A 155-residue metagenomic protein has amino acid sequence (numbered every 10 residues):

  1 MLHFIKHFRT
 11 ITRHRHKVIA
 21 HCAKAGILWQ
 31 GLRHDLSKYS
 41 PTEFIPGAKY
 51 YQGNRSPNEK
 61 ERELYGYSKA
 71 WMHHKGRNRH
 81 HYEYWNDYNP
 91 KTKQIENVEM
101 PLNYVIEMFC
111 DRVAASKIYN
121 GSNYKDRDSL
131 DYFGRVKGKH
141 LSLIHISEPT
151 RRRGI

Functional and structural regions predicted by a protein language model:
M1-I11, S129, G134-G138: Long, low-complexity, intrinsically disordered polar/charged segments
L2-G26: Alpha-helical phosphate/pyrophosphate-handling elements in metalloenzyme active cores
T10-T12, T42, T92, T150: Residue-identity detector for threonine
R15, K38, R152-R153: Basic side chains
A20-S142: Divalent metal-dependent catalytic cores for phosphoryl transfer on phosphate-bearing substrates
I144-I155: Single conserved hydrophobic/aromatic residue that forms the stacking wall/gate of nucleotide- or nucleobase-binding
